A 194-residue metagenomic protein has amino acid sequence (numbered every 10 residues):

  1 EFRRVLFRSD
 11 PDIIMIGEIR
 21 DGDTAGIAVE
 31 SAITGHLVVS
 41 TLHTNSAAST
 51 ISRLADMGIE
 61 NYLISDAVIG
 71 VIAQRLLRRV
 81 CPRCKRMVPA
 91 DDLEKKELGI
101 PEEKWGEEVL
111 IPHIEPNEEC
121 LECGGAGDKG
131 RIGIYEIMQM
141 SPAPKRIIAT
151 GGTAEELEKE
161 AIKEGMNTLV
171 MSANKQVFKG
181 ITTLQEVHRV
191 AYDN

Functional and structural regions predicted by a protein language model:
R3-N194: Short, flexible helix-loop junctions that flank or precede catalytic/ligand sites
